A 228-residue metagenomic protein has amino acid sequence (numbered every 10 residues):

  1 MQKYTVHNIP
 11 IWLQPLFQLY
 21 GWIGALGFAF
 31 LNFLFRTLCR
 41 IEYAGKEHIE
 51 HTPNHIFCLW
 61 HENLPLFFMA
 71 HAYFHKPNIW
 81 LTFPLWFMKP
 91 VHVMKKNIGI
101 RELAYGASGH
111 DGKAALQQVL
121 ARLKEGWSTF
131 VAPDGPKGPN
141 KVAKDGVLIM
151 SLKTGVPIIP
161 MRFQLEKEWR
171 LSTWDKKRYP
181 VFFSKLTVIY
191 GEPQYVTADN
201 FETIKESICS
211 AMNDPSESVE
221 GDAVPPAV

Functional and structural regions predicted by a protein language model:
Q2-F28, V93, N97, K113-V228: Non-catalytic C-terminal accessory region of glycerolipid acyltransferases and related lyso-lipid remodeling enzymes
L26-N54, N63-L66: A short, well-structured juxtamembrane/interface segment
L34-R36, Y73, V181-F183: A generic structural signal for short, non-catalytic loop/turn and secondary-structure boundary residues
L34-R40, C58, G106-H110, K137: Short, flexible loop segments at the rims of nucleotide/cofactor-binding pockets, characterized by
E42, C58, L81, I189-G191: Residues in well-ordered beta-strands of folded domains
E42-A44, L103-A104, V196: Short acidic-hydrophobic, aromatic-tinged amphipathic segments that line or gate anion-handling sites
E47, S108-G109, Q164: Residue-level "edge-of-site" marker
T52-H110, T154, W169-R170: Catalytic core of membrane glycerolipid acyltransferases/transacylases, capturing the structured, soluble-facing
